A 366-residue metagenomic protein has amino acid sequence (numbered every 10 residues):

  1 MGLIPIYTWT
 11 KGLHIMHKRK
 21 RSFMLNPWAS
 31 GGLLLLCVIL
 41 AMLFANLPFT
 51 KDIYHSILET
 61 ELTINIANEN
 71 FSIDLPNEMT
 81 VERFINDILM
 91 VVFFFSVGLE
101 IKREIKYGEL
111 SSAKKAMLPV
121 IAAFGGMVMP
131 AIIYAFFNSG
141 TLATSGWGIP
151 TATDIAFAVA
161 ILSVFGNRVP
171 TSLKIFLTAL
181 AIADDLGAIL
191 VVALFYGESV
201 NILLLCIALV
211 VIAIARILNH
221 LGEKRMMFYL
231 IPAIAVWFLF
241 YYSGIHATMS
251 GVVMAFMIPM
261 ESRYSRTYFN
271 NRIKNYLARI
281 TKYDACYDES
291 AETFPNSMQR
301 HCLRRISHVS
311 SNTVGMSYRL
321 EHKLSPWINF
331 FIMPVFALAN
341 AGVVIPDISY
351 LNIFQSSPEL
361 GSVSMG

Functional and structural regions predicted by a protein language model:
H17-N26, Y229-P232, S250-G366: Predominantly late transmembrane helices and immediately cytosolic-facing juxtamembrane segments
H17-R21, F95-S111, V159-P170, A213-K224 (+2 more regions): C-terminal ends of transmembrane helices
V38-I53, N340: Alpha-helical transmembrane segments of multi-pass membrane proteins
N68-D74, E78, E82-Y107, W327-I348 (+1 more regions): Hydrophobic transmembrane alpha-helices of secondary-active transporters and Na+-translocating membrane complexes
T80-G146, P150: Hydrophobic alpha-helical hairpins/lids featuring a short glycine-rich hinge
R83-F94, L142-A156, G197-L209, S362-G366: Structural signature of hydrophobic alpha-helical transmembrane segments
E104-I132, N201-V210, D347-G366: Entry/N-cap segments of selected transmembrane alpha helices and their immediately preceding amphipathic helices
L162-K274: Functional cores that coordinate and move charged inorganic groups
